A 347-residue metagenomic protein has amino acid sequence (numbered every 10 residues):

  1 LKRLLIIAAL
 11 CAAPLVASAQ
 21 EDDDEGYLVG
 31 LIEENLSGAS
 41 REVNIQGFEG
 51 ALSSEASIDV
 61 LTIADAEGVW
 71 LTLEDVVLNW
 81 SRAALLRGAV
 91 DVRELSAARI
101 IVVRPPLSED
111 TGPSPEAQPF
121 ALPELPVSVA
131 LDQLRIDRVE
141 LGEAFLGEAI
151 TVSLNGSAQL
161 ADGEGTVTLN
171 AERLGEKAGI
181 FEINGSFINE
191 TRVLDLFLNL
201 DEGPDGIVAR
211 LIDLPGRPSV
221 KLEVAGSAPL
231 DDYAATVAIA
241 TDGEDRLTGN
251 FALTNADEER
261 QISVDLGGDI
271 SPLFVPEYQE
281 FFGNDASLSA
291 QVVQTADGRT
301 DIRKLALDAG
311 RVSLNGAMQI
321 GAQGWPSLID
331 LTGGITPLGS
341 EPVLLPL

Functional and structural regions predicted by a protein language model:
K2-I7: Sec-dependent signal peptide recognition, specifically the positively charged N-region followed immediately by
A8-S18: Hydrophobic h-region of N-terminal signal peptides that target proteins for export in Gram-negative bacteria
Q20-N44, S81-A83, E124-L125: Extracellular/lumenal and peripheral-membrane lipid-interaction modules
L36, S40-R41, G47, T62 (+5 more regions): Elongated, acidic membrane-bridging lipid-handling scaffolds and related periplasm/extracellular "bridge/tunnel" systems
N44-T111, E116-E140, F181: Flexible beta-edge/linker motif
I45, I58, L73, V92 (+10 more regions): Hydrophobic residues on conserved beta-strands that form the core of alpha/beta folds
V60, D65, D75, W80-R82 (+17 more regions): Residues on the solvent-exposed faces and adjacent turns of beta-rich solenoids used to engage binding targets
I101-V103, E140-G142, K177, V193 (+7 more regions): Gram-negative outer-membrane beta-barrel proteins
